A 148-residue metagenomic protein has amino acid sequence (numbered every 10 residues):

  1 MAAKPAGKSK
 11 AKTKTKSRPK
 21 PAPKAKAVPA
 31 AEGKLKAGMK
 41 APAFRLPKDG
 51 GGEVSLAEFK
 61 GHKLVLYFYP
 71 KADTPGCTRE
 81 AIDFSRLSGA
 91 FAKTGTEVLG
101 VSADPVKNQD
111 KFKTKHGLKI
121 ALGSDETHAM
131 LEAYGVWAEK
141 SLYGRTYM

Functional and structural regions predicted by a protein language model:
A2-M148: Chalcogenol-based redox active-site neighborhoods
